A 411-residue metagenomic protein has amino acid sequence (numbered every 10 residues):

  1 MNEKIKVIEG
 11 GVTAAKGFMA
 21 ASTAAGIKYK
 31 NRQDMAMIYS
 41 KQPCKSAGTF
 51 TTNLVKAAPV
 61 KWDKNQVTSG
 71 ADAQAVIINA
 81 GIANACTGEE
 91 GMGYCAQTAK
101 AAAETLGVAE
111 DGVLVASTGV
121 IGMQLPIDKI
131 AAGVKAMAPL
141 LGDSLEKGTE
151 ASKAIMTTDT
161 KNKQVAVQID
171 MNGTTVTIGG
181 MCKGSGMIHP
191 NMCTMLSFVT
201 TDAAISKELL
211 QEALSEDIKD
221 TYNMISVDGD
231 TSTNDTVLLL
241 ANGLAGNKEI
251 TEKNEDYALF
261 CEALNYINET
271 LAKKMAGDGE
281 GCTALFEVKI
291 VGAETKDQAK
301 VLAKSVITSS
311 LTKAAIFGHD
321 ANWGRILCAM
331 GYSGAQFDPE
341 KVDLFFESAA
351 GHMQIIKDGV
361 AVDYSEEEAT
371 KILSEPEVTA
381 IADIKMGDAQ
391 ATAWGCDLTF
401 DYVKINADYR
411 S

Functional and structural regions predicted by a protein language model:
M1-N79, A83-Y94, A103-S411: A structural signal for small-residue-enriched, beta-sheet-centric alpha/beta enzyme cores and oligomeric scaffold folds
A99: Generic structural marker for isolated residues within well-ordered, non-membrane alpha-helices of soluble domains
